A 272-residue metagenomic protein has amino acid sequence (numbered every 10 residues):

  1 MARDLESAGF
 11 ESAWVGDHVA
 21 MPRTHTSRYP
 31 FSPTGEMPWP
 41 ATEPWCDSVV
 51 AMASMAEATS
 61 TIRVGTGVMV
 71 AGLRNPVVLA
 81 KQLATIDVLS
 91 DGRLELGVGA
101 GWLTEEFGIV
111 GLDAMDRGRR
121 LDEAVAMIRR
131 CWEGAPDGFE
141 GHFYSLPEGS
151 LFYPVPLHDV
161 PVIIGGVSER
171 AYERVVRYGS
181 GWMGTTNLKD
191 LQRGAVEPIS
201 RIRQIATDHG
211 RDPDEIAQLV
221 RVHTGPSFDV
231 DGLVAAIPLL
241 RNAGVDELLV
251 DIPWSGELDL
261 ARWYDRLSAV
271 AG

Functional and structural regions predicted by a protein language model:
M1-G272: Active-site-adjacent structural elements that line small-molecule/cofactor binding pockets in enzymes
